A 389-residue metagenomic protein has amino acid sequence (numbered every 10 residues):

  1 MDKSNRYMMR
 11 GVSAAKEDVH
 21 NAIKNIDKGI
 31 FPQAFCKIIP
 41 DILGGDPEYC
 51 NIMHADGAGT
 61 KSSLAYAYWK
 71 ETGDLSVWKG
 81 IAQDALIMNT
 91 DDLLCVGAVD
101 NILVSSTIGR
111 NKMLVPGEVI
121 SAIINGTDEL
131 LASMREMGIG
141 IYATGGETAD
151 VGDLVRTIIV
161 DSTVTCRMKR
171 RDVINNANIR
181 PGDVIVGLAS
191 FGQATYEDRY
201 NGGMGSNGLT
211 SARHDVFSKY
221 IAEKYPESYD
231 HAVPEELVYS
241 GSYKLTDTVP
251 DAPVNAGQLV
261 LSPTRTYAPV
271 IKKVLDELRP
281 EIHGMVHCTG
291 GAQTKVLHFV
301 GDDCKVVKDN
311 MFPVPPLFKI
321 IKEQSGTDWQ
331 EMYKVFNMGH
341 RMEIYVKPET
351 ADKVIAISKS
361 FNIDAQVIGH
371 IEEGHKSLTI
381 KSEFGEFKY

Functional and structural regions predicted by a protein language model:
M1-Y389: Helix-biased detector of long, well-ordered alpha-helical tracts
